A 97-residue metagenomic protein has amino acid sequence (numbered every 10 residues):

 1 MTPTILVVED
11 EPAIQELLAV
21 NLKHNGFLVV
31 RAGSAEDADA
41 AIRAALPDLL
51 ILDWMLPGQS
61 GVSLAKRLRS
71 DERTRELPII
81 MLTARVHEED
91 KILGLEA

Functional and structural regions predicted by a protein language model:
T2, L46-D48, R73-P78: His-Asp phosphorelay/catalytic-motif detector in bacterial-type signaling
E9: Conserved acidic carboxylate
Q15, P57, R75, H87: The feature encodes the CheY-like receiver
E16-H24: Charged docking surfaces used in two-component/phosphorelay signaling
G26-A35, A41: Short hydrophobic/Thr-rich beta-strand motif most characteristic of the beta2 strand and flanking loop of CheY-like
A45-I51, L56: Active-site beta3 strand of CheY-like receiver
